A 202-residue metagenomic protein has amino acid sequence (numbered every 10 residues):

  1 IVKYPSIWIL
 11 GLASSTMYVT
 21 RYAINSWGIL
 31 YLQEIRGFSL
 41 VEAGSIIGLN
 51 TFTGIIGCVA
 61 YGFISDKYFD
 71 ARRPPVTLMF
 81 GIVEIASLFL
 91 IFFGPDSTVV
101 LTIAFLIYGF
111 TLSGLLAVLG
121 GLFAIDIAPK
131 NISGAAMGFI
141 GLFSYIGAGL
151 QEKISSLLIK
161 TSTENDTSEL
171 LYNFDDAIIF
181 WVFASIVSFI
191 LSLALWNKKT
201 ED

Functional and structural regions predicted by a protein language model:
Y4-Y61, L112, L116, A148-S155: Extracytoplasmic gate region of multi-pass secondary transporters
L32-E42, K130, N165-L171: Short extramembrane helix-to-coil loop segments that connect adjacent transmembrane helices in Major
D66-G81: Cytoplasmic membrane-interface "Motif A"-like loop-to-helix N-cap segments of 12-TM Major Facilitator Superfamily
R72-P75, S155-S185: A membrane-interface helix-boundary motif in multi-pass transporters
I82-D96: C-terminal ends and interior cores of transmembrane alpha-helices in multi-pass membrane transporters/permeases
I91-F93, I179-D202: Multi-pass alpha-helical transporter architecture, strongest for 12-TM Major Facilitator/SLC carriers used
G114-P129: Intracellular juxtamembrane helix-capping segments at the cytosolic ends of symmetry-related transmembrane helices
K130-T163: A late C-terminal transmembrane helix in Major Facilitator Superfamily
